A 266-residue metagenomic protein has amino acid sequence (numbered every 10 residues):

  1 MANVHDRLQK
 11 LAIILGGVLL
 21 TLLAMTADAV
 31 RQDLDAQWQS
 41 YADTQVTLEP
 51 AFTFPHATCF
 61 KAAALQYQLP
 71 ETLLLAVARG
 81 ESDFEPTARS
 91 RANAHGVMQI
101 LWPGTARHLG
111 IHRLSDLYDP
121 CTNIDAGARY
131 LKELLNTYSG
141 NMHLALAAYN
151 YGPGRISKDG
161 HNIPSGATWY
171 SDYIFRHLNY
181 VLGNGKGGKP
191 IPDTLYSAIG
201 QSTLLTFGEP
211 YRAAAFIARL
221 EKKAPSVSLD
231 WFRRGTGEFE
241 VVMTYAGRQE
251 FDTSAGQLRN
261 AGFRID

Functional and structural regions predicted by a protein language model:
A2-G17: N-terminal Sec-pathway targeting helices
T26-F84, G185: Export/targeting segments at the very N-terminus of extracytoplasmic proteins
Q39, G140, L144-G188: Catalytic and substrate-binding regions of cell-wall glycan-acting enzymes that process beta-1,4-linked
L69-P86, I100, I124-A128, A145-G152 (+1 more regions): Short, functionally critical alpha-helical segments immediately adjacent to catalytic or ligand/cofactor-binding
S82-R89, L134, P153-D159: Secretory-pathway/luminal and periplasmic proteins that interact with or process carbohydrate-rich
R91-I111, A126-K132, A147, P153 (+1 more regions): Substrate-binding/active-site groove segments that recognize and process beta-1,4-linked N-acetyl-hexosamine
H112-N123: A short, structured beta-strand-centered segment in the mid-to-C-terminal lobe of catalytic cores from group-transfer
E209-D266: Extracytoplasmic
